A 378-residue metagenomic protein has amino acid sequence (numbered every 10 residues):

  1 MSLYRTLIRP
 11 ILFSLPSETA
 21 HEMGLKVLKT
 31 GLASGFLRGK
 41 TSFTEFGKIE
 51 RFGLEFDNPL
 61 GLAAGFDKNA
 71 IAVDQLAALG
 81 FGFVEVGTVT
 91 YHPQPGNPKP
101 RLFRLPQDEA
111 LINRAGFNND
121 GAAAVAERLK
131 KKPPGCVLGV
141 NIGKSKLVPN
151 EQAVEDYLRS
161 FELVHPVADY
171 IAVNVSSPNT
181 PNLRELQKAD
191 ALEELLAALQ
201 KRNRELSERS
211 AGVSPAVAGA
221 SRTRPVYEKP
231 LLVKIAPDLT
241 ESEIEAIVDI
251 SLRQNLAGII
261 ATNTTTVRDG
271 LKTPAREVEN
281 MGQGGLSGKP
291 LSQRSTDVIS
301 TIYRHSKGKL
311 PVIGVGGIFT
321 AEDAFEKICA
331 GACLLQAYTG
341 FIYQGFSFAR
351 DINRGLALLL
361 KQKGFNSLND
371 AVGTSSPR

Functional and structural regions predicted by a protein language model:
L3-I49, N113-N118, A122-A123: An N-cap/entry alpha-helix motif that binds or orients negatively charged groups
L25, K29-T30, F36-F43, P178-A191 (+1 more regions): Glycine/Thr-rich beta-alpha phosphate-binding loop at enzyme active sites
N69-A78, L239-S251, G308, I318-L335: Catalytic cores of alpha/beta
G82-Q94, V175-S177, G258-T266, I318 (+1 more regions): Glycine-rich phosphate-binding active-site loops on the catalytic face of alpha/beta enzymes
G87-C136: A gly/proline- and charged-residue-enriched helix-loop-helix capping module
Q94-E109, G270-G284, I342-F365: C-terminal helical cap(s) of enzyme catalytic domains, especially alpha/beta-barrels
S145-L158, R184-E185, A191, L232-R253: Active-site glycine- and acidic-residue-rich loops that bind and position anionic ligands or nucleotide-like cofactors
E205, R209-V213, G219-S221, P225: Intrinsic, low-complexity polybasic segments
